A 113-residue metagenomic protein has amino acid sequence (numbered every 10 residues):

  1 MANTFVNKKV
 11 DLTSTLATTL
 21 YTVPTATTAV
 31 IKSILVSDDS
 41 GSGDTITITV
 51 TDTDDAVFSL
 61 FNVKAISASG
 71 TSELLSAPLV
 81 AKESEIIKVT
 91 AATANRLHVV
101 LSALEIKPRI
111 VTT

Functional and structural regions predicted by a protein language model:
M1-A29, S33, T90-T113: C-terminal interaction-tip segments
V36-G41, A92: Short solvent-exposed strand-capping/beta-turn motif centered on an Asx-Ser/Thr pair
S42-I46, F58-S59: N-terminal hydrophobic targeting segments
I46-I48, I87-V89: Hydrophobic beta-strand residues in large extracellular and virion-surface proteins
T47-T51, V100-S102: Beta-strand signatures of extracellular beta-sandwich domains
T51-I86: Intrinsically disordered, low-complexity Pro/Gly/Ser/Thr-rich segments with frequent PxxP/GP/PP motifs and embedded
